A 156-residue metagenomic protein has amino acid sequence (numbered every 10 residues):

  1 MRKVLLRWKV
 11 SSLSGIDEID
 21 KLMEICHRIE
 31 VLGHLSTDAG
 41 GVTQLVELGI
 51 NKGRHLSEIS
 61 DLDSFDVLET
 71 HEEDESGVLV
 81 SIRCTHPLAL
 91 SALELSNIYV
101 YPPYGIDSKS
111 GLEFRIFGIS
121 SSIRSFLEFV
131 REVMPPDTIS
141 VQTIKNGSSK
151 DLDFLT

Functional and structural regions predicted by a protein language model:
M1-F129, V133-M134, I139: DNA-contacting interfaces and partner/effector-binding or oligomerization modules in DNA-centric proteins
D38-G40, N146-K150: A short acidic, often aromatic-flanked loop/helix-cap motif at beta-alpha or helix-coil junctions that lines enzyme
D137-G147: Flexible glycine-rich active-site/ligand-binding loops centered on an Asp-His dyad
D153-T156: Helix-turn-helix DNA-binding segment
